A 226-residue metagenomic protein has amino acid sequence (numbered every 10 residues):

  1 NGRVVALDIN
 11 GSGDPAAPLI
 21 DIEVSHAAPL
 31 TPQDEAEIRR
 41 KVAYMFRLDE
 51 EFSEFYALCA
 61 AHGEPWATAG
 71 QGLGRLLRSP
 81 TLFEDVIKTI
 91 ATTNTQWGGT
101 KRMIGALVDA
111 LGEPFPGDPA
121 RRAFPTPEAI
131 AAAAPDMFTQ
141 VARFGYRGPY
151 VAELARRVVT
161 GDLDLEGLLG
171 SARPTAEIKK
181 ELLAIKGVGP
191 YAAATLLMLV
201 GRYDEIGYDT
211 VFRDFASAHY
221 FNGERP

Functional and structural regions predicted by a protein language model:
N1-P226: HhH-family (HhH-GPD) DNA N-glycosylase catalytic core used in base-excision repair
